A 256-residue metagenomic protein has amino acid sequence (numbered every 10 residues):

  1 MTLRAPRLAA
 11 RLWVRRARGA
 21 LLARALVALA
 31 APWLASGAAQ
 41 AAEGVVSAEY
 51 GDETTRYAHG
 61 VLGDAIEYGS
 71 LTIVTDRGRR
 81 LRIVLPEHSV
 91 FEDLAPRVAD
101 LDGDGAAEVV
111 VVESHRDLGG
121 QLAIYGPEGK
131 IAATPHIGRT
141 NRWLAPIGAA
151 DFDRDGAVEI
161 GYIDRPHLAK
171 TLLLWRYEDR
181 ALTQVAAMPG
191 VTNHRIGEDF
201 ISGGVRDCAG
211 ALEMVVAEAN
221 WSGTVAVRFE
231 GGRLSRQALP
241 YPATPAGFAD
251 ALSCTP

Functional and structural regions predicted by a protein language model:
M1-A20: N-terminal secretory signal peptides that target proteins for export/translocation
T2-R4, G37-P256: Beta-propeller-forming repeat regions
A20-S36: Bacterial N-terminal signal peptides
